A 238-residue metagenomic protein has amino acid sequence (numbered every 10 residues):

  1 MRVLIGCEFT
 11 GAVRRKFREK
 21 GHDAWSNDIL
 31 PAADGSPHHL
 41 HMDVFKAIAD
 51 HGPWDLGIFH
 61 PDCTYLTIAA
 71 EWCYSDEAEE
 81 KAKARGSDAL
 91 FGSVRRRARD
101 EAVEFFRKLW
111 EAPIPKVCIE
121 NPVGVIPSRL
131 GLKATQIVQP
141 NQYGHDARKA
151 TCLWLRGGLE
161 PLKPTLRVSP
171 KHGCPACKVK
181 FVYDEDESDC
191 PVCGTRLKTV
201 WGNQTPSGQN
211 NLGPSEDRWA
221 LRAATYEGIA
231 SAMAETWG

Functional and structural regions predicted by a protein language model:
M1-G238: Conserved active-site and SAM-binding loop architecture of S-adenosyl-L-methionine-dependent nucleic-acid
